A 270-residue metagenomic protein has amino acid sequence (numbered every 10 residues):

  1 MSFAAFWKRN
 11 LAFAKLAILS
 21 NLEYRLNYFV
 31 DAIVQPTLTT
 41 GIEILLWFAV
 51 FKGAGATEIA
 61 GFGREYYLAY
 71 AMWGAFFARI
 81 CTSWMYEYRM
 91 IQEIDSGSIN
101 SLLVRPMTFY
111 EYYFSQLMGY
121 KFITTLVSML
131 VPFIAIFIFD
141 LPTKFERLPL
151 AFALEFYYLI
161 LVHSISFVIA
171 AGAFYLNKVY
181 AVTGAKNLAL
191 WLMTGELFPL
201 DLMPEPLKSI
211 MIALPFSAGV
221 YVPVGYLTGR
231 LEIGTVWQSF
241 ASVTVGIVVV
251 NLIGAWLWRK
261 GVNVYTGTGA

Functional and structural regions predicted by a protein language model:
M1-A270: Hydrophobic transmembrane alpha-helices and immediately adjacent juxtamembrane helices of multi-pass inner-membrane
